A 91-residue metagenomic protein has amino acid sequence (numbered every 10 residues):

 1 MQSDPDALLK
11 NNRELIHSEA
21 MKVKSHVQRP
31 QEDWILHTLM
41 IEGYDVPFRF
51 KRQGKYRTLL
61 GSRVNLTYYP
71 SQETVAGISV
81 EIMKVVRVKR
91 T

Functional and structural regions predicted by a protein language model:
Q2-D33, R87-T91: Structural detector for short beta-strands of small beta-barrel domains
L15-A20, R57-L59, A76-K84: Short coil-to-beta-strand transition motifs
Q31-D45: Short, basic/aromatic beta-hairpin or loop at an interaction surface
H37, V64-L66, M83: Hydrophobic residues positioned within well-ordered beta-strands of beta-sheet architectures
Y44-D45, V64-S71: Generic short beta-strand segments
F48-F50: A short, exposed loop/beta-hairpin motif centered on an aromatic-Gly-Thr core
R52-L66: Short nucleic-acid-contacting surface segments enriched for D/E, G, S/T with interspersed K/R
Y69-T91: OB-fold/S1-family single-stranded nucleic acid-binding modules
